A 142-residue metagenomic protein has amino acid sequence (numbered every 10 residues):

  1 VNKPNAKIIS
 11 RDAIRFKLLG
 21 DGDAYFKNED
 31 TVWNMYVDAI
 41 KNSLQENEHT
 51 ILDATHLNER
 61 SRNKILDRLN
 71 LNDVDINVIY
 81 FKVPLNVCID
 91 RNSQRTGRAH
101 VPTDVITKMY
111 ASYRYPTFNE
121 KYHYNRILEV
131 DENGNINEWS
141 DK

Functional and structural regions predicted by a protein language model:
V1-T50, R60: Conserved substrate/cofactor phosphate-moiety recognition/catalytic segment in nucleotide-dependent phosphotransferases
N2, A24, L71, Q94-R98: A short linear boundary/processing microfeature
N5-K7, V83-K142: Conserved GTP-binding G-domain of TRAFAC-class P-loop NTPases and closely related GTPase folds
E29-V37, E59, K82, T103-Y110: Amphipathic alpha-helical transducer elements in NTP-driven molecular machines
K41-Q45, L71-N72, K121: Conserved catalytic network of the ASCE P-loop NTPase/AAA+ motor domain
L52-I65: Acidic, metal-coordinating catalytic cores used for nucleic-acid/nucleotide bond scission and strand-transfer chemistry
R62-R91: SF2 helicase/translocase ATPase core recognition
